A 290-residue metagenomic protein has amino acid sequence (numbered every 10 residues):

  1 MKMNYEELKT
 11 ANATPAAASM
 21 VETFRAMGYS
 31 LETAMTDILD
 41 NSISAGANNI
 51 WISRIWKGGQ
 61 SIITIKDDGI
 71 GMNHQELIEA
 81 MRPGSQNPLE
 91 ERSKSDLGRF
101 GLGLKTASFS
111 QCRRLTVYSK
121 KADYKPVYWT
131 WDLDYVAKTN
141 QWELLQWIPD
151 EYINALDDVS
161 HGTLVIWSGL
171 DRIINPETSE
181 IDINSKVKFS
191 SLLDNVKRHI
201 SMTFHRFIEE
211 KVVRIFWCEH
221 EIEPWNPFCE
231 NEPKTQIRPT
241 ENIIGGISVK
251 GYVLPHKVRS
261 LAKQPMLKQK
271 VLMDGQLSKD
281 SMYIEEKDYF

Functional and structural regions predicted by a protein language model:
M1-G58, Q75-I78: Bergerat-fold GHKL ATPase/HATPase_c domain
I43-R92, R99: Conserved beta-strand-loop-beta-strand hairpin that lines the nucleotide-binding pocket of ATP/GTP-utilizing enzymes
N48-I50, G59, R113, H161-T163 (+2 more regions): Residues at beta-strand starts and edge strands
I55-K57, D68-I70, C112, K120-A122 (+2 more regions): An acidic- and aromatic-residue-enriched active-site/binding cleft used to recognize and process polar
N73-Q75, G169, I174-P176, P224-N226 (+1 more regions): Short helix/loop capping segments that flank catalytic or ligand/cofactor-binding pockets
E90-E219: GHKL-type ATPase core
S185, F189, K197-R198, I208-F290: GHKL/Bergerat-fold ATPase module in large chromosome/replication-associated machines
